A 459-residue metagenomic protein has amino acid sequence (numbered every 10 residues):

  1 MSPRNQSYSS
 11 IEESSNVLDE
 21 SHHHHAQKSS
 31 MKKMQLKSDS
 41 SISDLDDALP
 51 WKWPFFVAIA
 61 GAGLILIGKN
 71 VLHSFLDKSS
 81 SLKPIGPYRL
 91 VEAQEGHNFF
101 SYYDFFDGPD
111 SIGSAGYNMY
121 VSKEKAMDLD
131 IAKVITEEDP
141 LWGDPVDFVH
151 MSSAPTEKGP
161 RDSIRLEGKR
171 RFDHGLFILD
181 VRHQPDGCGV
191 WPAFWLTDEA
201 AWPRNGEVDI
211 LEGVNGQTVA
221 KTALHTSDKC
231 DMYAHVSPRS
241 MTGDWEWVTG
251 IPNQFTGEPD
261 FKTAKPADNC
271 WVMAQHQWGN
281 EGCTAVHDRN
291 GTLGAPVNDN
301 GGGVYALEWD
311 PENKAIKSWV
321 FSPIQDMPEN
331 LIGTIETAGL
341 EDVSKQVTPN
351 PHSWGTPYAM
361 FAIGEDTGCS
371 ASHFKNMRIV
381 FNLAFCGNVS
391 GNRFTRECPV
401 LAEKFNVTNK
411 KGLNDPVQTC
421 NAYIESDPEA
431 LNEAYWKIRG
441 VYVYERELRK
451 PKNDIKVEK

Functional and structural regions predicted by a protein language model:
M1-P50: Short, low-complexity, Lys/Arg-enriched N-terminal segments of secretory-pathway carbohydrate enzymes
S9, L18, L36, I59 (+6 more regions): Soluble secreted/lumenal catalytic domains with histidine-centered metal-binding or acid-base catalytic motifs
A48-D228, M232-S240, V248-G250, K262 (+3 more regions): Low-complexity, Ser/Thr/Pro/Gly-rich disordered linker/stalk regions
D244, N253-H287: Long, contiguous internal "core" modules enriched in hydrophobic/ aromatic residues
G279-G302: Short, aromatic/His-centered strand-loop micro-motif at the edge of beta-sheets
A295-D299, A306-W309, G368-H373: Short, conserved, surface-exposed binding loops centered on an aromatic residue
D299-K317, F321-I324: Localized edge beta-strand/strand-to-loop motifs within extracellular or lumenal beta-rich domains
